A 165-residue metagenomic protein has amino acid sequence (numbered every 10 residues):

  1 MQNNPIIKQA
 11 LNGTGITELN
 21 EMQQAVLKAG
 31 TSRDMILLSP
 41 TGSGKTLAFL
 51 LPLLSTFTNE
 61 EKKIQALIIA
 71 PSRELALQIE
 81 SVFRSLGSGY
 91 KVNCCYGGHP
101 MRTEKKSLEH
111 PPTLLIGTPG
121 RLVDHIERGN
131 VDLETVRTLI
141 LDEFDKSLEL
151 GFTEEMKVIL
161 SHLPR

Functional and structural regions predicted by a protein language model:
M1-L38, D142: Conserved pre-motif I regulatory segment
N4-Q9, E61-E127, T135-T138: Conserved nucleic-acid-binding Ia/Ib motif block in the N-terminal RecA-like helicase ATPase lobe
G13-T17, K91-C95, S147-E149: Short, flexible loop segments at the rims of nucleotide/cofactor-binding pockets, characterized by
Q23, T41-K45, P119, D142-D145: Conserved phosphate-binding and hydrolysis motifs of nucleotide-dependent enzymes
Q24-M35, T46-E61, E74-L77, V82-L86 (+1 more regions): Walker A/P-loop NTP-binding motif
L38-T41, P71: P-loop (Walker A) phosphate-binding loop of NTP-binding proteins
P52, S107, E155-V158: Alpha-helical transmission elements in cytosolic ATPase-linked domains
P119-R165: SF2 helicase catalytic motif II
